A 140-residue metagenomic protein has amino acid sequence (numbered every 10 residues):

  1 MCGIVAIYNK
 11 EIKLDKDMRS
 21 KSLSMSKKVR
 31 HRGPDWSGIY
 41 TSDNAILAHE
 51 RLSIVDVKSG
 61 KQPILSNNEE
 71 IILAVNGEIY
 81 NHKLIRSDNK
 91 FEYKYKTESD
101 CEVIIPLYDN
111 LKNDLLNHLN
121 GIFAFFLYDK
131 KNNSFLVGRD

Functional and structural regions predicted by a protein language model:
M1-D140: N-terminus-centric sequence/structural signature that marks the extreme N-terminus and adjacent "lid/interface" module
